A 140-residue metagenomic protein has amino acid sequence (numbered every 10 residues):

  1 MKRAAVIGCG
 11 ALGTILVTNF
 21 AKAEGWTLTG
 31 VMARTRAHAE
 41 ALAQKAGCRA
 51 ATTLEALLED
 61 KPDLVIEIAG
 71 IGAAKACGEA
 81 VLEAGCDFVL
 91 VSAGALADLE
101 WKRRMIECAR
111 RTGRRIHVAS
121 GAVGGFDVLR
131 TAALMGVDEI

Functional and structural regions predicted by a protein language model:
M1-L42: N-terminal Rossmann-like dinucleotide-binding module
R3, T27-G30, K61-D63, R114-I116: Short active-site oxyanion
R34-K61: Conserved N-terminal Rossmann-fold NAD(P) cofactor-binding segment
C48, A84-D87, R111-R114: A short helix->loop->beta-strand "cap" motif at the edges of active sites that frequently abuts
A51, E67, L90, I116-S120: General beta-strand structural signal in soluble alpha/beta enzymes
T52-E83, A95-L99: Beta-loop-alpha module in the N-terminal Rossmann-like domain of NAD(P)-dependent dehydrogenases, especially those
A93-R114: Rossmann-fold NAD(P)-binding glycine/threonine-rich loop
R114-I140: Conserved anion/nucleotide-ligand pocket segment
